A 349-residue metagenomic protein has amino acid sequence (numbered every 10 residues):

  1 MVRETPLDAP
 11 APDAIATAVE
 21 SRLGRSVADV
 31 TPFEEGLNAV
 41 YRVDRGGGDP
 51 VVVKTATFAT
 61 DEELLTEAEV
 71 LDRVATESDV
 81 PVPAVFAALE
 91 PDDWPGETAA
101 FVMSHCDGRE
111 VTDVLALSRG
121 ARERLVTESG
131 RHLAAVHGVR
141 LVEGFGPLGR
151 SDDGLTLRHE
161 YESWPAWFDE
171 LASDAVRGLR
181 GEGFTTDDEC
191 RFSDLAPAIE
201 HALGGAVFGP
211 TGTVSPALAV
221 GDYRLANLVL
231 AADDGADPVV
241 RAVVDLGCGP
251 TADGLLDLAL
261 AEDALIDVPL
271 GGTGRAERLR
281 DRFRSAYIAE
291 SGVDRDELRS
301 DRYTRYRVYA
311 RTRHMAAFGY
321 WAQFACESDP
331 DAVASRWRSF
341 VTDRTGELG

Functional and structural regions predicted by a protein language model:
V2-T5, R313-G349: ATP/Mg2+ or Mg2+-diphosphate-binding catalytic cores that bind nucleotide phosphates or diphosphates via glycine-rich
P6-S26, E90, G138-G221, A231-P238 (+3 more regions): An alpha-helical support segment within catalytic cores of ATP-dependent transferases
T31-S173, R177, D188-C190, F208 (+1 more regions): ATP-binding pocket architecture of kinase catalytic cores
P50, A100, P216-L218, R241 (+1 more regions): Hydrophobic "anchor" residues on beta-strands that sit immediately upstream of conserved functional sites
D107, L225, C248-G249, L260: Short, glycine/acidic-enriched loop or turn micro-motifs at the edges of active sites
V229-L258: Catalytic activation segment of kinase domains across protein kinase-like and atypical kinase folds
L256-G292, A310-C326: Active-site activation/catalytic loop segments of kinase-like enzymes and analogous catalytic loops in related
V293-V308: All-alpha amphipathic helical-bundle segments outside canonical DNA-binding/catalytic cores that form hydrophobic
